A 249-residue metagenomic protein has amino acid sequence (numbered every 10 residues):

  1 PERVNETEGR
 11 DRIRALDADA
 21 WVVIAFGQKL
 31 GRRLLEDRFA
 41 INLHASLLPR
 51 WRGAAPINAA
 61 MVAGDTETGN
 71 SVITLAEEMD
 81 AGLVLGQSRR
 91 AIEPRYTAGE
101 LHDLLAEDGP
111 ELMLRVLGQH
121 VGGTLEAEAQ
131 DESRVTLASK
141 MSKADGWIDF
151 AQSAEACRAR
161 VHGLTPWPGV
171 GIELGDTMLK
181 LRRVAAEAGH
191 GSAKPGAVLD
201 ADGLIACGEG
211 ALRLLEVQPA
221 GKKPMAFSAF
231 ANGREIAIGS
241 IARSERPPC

Functional and structural regions predicted by a protein language model:
P1-P166, G210-R213, P219-G221, I238-C249: One-carbon transfer enzymes
R158-C249: C-terminal active-site/capping subdomain that shapes the small-molecule cofactor and substrate pocket of enzyme
